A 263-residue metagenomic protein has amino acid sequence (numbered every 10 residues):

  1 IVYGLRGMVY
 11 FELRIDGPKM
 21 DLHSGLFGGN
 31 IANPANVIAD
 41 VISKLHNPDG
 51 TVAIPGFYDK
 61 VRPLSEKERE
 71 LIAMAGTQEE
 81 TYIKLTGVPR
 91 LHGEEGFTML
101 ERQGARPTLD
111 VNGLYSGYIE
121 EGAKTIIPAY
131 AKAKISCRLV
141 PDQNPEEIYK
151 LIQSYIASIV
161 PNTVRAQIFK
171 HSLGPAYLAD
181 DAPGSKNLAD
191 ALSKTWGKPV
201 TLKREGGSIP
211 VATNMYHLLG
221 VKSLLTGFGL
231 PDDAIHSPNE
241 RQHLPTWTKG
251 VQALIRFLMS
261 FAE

Functional and structural regions predicted by a protein language model:
I1-A32: Histidine/acidic-residue-rich, glycine-tolerant segments that coordinate divalent metal ions
G7-F11, P34, P48-G50, P107-L109 (+2 more regions): Structural beta-strand/beta-sheet cores of well-ordered domains, especially the beta-sheet scaffolds that support
E12-D16, L114, K134-R138: Residue-level recognition of well-ordered beta-strand positions that form the cores of beta-sheet-rich folds across
G17-K19, H23, K44-T51: Alpha/beta-hydrolase-fold enzymes
G28-D49: A short core secondary-structure module
A53-Y130, R138-L151, I159, T163-E263: An extended, acidic, His-containing surface patch that forms the Zn2+-binding/catalytic region of metallohydrolases
